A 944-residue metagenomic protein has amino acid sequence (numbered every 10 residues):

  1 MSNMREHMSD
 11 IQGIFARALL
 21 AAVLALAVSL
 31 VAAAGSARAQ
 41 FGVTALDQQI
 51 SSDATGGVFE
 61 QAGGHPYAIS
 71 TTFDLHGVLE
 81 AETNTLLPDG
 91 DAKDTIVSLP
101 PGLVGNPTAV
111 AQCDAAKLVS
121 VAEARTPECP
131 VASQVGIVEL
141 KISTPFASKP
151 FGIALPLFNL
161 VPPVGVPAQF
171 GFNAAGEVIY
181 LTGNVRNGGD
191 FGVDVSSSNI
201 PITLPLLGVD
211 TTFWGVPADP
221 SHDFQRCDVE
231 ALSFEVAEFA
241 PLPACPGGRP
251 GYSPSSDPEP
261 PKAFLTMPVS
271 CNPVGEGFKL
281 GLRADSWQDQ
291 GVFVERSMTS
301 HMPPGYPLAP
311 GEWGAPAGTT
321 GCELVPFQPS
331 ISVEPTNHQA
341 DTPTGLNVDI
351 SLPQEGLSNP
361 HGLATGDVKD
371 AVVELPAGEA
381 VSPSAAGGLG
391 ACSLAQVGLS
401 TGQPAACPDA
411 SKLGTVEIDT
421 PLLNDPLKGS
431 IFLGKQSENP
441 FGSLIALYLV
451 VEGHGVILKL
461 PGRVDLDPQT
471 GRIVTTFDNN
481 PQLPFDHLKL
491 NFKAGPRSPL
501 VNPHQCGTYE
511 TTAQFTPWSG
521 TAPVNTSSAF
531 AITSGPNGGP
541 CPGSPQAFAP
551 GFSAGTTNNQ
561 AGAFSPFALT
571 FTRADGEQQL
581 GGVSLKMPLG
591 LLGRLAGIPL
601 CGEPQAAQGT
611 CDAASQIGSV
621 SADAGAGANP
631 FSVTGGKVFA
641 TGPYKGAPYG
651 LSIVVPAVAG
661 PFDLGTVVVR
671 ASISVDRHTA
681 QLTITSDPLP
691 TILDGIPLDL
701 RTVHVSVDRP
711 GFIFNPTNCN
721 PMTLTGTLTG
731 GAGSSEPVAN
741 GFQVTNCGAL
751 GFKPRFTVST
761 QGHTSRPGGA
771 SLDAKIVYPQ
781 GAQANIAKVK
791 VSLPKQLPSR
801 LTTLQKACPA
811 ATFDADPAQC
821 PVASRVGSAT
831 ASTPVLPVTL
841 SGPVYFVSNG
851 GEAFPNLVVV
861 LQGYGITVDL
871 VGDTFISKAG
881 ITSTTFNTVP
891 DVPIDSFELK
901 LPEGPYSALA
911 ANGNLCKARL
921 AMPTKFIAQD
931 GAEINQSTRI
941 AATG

Functional and structural regions predicted by a protein language model:
M1-A16: N-terminal secretory signal peptides that target proteins for export/translocation
A18-A32: Bacterial N-terminal signal peptides
G35-G944: Ser/Thr/Pro/Gly-rich, low-complexity intrinsically disordered stalk/linker tracts of secreted and surface-exposed
